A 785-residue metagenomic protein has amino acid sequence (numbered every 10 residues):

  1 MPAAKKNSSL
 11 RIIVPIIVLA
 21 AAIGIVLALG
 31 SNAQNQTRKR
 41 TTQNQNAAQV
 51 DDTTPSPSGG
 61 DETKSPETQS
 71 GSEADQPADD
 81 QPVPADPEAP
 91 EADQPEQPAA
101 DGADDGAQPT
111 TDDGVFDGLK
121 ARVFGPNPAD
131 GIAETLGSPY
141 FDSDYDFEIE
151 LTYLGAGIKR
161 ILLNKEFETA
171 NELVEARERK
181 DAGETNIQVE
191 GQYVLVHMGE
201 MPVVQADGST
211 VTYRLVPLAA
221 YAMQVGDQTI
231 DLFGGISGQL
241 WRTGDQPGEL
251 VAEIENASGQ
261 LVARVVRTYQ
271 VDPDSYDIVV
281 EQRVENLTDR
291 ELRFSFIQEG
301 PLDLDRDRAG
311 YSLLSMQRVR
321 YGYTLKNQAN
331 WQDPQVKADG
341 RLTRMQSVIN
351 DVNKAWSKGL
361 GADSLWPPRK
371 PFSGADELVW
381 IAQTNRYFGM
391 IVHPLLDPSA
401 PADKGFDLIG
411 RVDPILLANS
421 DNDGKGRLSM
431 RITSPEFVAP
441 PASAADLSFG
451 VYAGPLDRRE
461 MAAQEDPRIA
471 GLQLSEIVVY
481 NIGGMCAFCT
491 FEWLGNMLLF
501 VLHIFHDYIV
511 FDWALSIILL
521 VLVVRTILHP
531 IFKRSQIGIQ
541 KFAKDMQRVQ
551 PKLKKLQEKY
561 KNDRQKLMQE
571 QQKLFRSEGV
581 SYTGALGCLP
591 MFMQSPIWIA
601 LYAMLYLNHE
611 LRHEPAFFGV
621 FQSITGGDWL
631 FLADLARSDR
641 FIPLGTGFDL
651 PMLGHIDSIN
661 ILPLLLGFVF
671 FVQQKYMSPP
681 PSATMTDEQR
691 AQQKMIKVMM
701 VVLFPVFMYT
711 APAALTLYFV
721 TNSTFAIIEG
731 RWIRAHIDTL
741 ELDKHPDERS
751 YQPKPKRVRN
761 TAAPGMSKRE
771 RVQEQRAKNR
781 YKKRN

Functional and structural regions predicted by a protein language model:
M1-L522, T526, L740-N785: Membrane-protein biogenesis/insertion across secretory and organellar systems
K6, Q282-V284, A442, T526-I599 (+4 more regions): Membrane-interface amphipathic helices and adjacent TM-edge segments
I13-L27, L601, L664-V669, V702: Core hydrophobic alpha-helical membrane-spanning segments
G24-G30, L502-D507, P596-A616, F671-S678: Juxtamembrane "helix exit" motif at the C-terminal ends of alpha-helical transmembrane segments in multi-pass membrane
I509-L520, S658-L662, Q689-I696: Membrane-interface starts of transmembrane alpha-helices
V510-D512, V706-T716: Transmembrane helix interruption/hinge and helix-loop junction motifs
A585, A713-T721: Hydrophobic alpha-helical membrane segments of integral membrane proteins
A603-F671: Conserved catalytic motifs of ABC-family nucleotide-binding domains
